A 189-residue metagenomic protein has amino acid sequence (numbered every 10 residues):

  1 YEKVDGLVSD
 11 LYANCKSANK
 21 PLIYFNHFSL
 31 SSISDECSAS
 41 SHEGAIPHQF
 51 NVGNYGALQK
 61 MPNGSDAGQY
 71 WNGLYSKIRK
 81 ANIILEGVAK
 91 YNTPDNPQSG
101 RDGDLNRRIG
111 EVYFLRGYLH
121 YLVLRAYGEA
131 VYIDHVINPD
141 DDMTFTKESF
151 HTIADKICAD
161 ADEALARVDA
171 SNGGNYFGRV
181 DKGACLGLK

Functional and structural regions predicted by a protein language model:
Y1-D35, S40, H151: Acidic, glycine-rich segments characteristic of secretory precursors and extracytoplasmic regions
D5-G6, A13-A18, E43-Y127, D142-T144 (+2 more regions): Conserved, well-structured interaction surfaces
L22-G44, I133, D169-L188: Short, surface-exposed recognition loops and adjoining beta-strand edges that mediate ligand/DNA contacts, enriched
Y75, R79, D155, G183-L188: A structural signal for well-ordered alpha-helical segments within the folded catalytic domains of diverse enzymes
L115, I137, L188: An acidic- and aromatic-residue-enriched active-site/binding cleft used to recognize and process polar
A130, V136-D140: Short edge-strand/loop segments of extracellular domains
